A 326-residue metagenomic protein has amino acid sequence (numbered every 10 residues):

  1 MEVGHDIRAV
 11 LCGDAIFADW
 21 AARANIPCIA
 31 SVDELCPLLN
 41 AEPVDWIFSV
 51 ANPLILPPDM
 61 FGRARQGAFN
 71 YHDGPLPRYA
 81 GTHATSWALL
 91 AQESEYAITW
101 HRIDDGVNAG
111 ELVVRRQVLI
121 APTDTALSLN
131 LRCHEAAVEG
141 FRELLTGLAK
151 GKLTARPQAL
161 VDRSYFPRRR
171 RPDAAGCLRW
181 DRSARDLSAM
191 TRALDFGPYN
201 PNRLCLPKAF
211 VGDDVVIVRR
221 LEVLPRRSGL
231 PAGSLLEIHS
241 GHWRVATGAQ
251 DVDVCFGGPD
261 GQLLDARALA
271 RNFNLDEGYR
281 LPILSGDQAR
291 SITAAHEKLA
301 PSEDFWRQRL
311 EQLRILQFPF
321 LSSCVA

Functional and structural regions predicted by a protein language model:
M1-P201, G241, T247-D253, G261-E297: One-carbon transfer enzymes
R8, I98, V216-V218, G233 (+1 more regions): Small-residue-enriched segments and motifs
P157, N202-P207, L316-C324: Short coil/turn segments at secondary-structure boundaries
N202-R219: Short, structured protein-protein interaction patches enriched in aromatics and acidic/basic residues, typified by
K208, R219-P259: Low-complexity, glycine/alanine/valine/leucine- and proline-rich hydrophobic stretches
L284-V325: Short amphipathic alpha-helices and their capping loops
